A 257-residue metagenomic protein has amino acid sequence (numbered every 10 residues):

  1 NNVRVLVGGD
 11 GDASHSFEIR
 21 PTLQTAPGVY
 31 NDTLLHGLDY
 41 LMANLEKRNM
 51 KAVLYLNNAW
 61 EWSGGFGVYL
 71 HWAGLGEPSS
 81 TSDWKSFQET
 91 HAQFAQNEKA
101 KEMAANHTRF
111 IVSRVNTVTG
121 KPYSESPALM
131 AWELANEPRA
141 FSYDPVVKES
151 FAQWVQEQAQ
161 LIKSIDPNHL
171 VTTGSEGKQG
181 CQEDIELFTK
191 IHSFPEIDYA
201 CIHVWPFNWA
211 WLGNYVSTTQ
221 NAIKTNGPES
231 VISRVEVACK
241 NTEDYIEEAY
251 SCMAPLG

Functional and structural regions predicted by a protein language model:
N1-L212, Q220-P228, V235-Y250, L256: Active-site mouth of glycoside hydrolases
